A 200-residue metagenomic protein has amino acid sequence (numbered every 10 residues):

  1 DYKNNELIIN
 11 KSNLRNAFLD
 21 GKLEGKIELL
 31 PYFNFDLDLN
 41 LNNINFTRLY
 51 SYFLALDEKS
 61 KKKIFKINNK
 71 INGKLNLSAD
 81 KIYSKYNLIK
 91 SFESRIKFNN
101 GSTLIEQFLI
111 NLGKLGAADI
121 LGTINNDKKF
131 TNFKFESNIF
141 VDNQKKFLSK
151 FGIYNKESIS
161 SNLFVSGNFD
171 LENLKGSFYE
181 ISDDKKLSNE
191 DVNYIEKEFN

Functional and structural regions predicted by a protein language model:
D1-N200: Membrane-proximal interfacial segments on either side of biological membranes
